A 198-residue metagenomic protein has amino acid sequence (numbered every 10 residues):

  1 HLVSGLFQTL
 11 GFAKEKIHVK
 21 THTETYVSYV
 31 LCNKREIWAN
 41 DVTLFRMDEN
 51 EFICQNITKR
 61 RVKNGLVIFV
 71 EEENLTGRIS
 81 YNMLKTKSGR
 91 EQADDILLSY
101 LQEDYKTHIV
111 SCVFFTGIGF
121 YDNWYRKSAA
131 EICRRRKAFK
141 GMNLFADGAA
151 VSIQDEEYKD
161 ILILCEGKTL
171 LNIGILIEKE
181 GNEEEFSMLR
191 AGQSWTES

Functional and structural regions predicted by a protein language model:
H1, V19-H22, K85-L97, G141-A146: Phosphate/oxyanion-binding active-site loops and adjacent basic polyanion-contact surfaces
H1, Y100-A130, K137, G141-M142: Glycine-rich phosphate-binding loops at beta-strand->alpha-helix junctions
H1-M47, I57, D95, C133-R134 (+2 more regions): Nucleotide/phosphate-binding catalytic cleft detector across ATP-hydrolyzing and phosphate-transferring enzymes
F12-V27, F69-G77, K137-V151: Conserved beta-strand -> loop -> alpha-helix junction used to position metal-binding or nucleic-acid-contacting
Y26-K34, E91-I109, S152: Phosphate/ATP-binding catalytic cores across multiple sugar-kinase/actin-like superfamilies, primarily ASKHA
E36-I53, I57-R60, G117-F120, L164-L171 (+1 more regions): A short acidic Gly-Thr/Ser loop motif
N56-E91: Short glycine-rich, Thr/Ser-proximal phosphate-binding strand/loop in the N-terminal lobe of ATP-dependent enzymes
L144, A150-S198: Acidic, glycine/GT-rich loop-and beta-edge segments that sit at the periphery of enzyme/chaperone cores
